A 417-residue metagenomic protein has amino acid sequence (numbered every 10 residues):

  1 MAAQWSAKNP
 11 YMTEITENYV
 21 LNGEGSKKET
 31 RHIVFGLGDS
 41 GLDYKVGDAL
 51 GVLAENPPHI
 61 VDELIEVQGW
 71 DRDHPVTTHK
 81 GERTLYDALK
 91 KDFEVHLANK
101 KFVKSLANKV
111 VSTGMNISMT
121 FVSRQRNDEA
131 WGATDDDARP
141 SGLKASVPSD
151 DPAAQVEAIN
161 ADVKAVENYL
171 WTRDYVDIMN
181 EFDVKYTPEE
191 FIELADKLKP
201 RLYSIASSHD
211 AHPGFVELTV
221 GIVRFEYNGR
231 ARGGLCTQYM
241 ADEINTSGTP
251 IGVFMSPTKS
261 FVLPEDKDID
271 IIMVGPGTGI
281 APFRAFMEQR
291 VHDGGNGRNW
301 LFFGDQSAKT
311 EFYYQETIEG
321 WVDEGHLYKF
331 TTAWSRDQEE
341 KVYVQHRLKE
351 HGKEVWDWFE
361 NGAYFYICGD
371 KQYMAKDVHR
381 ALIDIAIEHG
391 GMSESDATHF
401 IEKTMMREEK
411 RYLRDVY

Functional and structural regions predicted by a protein language model:
M1-Y417: FNR-like FAD-binding dehydrogenase module
